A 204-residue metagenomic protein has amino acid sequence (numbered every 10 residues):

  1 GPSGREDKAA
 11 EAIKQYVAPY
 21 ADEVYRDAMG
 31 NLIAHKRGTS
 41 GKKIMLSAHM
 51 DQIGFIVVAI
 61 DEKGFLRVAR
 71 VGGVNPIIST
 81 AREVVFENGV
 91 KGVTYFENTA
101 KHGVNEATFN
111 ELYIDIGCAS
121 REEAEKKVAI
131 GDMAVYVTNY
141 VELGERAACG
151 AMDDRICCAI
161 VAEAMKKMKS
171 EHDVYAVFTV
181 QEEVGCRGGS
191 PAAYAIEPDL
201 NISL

Functional and structural regions predicted by a protein language model:
G1-L204: N-terminal hydrophobic/helix-forming segments and targeting peptides
